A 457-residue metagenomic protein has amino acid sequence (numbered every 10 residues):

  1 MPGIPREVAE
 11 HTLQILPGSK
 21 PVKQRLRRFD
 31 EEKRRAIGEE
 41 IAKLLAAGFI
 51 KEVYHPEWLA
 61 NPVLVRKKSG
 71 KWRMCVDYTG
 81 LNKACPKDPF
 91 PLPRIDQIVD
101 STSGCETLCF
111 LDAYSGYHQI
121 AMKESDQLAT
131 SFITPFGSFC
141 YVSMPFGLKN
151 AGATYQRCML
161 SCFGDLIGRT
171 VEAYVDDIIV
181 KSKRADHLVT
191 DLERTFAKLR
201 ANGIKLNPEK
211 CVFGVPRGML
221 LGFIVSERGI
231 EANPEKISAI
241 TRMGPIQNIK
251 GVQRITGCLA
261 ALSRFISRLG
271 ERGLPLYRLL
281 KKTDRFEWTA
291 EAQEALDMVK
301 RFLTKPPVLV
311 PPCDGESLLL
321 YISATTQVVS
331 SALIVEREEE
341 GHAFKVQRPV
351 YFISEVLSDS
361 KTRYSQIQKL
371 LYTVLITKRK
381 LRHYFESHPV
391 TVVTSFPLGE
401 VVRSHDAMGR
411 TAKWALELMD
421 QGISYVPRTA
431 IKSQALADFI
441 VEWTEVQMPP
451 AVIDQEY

Functional and structural regions predicted by a protein language model:
M1-P89, E172-V175, D186, S267-A290 (+2 more regions): Reverse-transcribing Pol proteins
M1-V22, V65-C75, D88-D96, D100-C105 (+6 more regions): Reverse-transcriptase-like RNA-dependent polymerase core
L13, I37, L44, P62 (+22 more regions): Mobile genetic element proteins and their domesticated derivatives, centered on retroelements and DNA transposons
V22-P56, W72-R73, P89-T102, T107 (+9 more regions): Inter-domain linker/hinge segments that demarcate the starts of reverse transcriptase and RNase H-type modules
V65-S69, L81-K87, H118-A121, G164-K205 (+6 more regions): Catalytic palm subdomain of template-directed nucleic-acid polymerases, centered on the conserved carboxylate motif
N82, G137-T154, D284, E339-Y372 (+3 more regions): A short, polar/acidic, helix/strand-boundary loop motif
S103-C105, N150, R169, Y174 (+7 more regions): C-terminal reverse transcriptase regions that engage the nucleic-acid substrate
C109-A113, E316-A324, I453-Y457: Two-metal-ion RNase H-like nuclease active-site motif
